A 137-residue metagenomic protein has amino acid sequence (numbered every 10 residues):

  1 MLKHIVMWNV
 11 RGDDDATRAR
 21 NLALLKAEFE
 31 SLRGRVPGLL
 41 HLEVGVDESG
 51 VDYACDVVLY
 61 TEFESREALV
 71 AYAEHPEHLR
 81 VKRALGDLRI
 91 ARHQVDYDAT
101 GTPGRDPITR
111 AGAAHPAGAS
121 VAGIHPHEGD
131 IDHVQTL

Functional and structural regions predicted by a protein language model:
M1-C55, E64-V70, Y97-L137: Short S/T/G/P-rich N-terminal loop/turn motif that feeds into the first structured element of a domain
R66-D87, A91-H93: C-terminal structural segments of small proteins and small subunits
